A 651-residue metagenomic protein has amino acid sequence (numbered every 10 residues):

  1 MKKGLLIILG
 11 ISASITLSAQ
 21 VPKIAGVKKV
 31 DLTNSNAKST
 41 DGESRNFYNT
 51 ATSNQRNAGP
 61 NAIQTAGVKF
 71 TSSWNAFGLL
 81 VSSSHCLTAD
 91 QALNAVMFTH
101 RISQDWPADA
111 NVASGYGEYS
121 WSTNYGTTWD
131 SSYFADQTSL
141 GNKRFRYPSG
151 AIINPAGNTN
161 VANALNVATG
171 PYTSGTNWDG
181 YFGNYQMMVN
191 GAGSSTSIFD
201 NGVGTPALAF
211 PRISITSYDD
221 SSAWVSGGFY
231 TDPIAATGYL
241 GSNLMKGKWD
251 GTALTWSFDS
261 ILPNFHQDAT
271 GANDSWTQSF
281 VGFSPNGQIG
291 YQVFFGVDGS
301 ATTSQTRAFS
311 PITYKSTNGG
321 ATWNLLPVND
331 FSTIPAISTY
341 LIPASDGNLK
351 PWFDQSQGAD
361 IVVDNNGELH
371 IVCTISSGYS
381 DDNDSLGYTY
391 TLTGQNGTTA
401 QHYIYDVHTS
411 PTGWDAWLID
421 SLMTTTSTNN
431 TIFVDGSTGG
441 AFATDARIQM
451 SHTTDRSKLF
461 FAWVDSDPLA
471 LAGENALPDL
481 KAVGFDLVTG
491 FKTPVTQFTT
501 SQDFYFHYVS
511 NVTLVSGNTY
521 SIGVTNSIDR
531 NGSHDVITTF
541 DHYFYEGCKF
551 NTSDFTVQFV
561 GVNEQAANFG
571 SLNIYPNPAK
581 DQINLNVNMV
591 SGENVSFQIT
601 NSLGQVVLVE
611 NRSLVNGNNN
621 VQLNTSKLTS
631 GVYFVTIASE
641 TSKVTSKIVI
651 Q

Functional and structural regions predicted by a protein language model:
M1-K2, P22, H100, N611: Short, intrinsically disordered low-complexity segments
K3-L6, I15-S18, E564-Q651: C-terminal outer-membrane/trafficking sorting elements
I11-S12: Repetitive helical segments and hydrophobic/amphipathic motifs
Q20-F559: Extracellular, repeat-based ectodomains that mediate carbohydrate processing or recognition
